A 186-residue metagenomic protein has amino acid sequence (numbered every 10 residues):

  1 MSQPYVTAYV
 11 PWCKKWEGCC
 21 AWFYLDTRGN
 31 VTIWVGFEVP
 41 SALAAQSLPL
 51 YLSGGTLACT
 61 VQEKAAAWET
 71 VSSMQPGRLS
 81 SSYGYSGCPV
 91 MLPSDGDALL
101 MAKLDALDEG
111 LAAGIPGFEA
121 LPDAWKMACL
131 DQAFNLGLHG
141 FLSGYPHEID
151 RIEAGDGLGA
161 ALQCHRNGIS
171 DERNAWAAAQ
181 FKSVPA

Functional and structural regions predicted by a protein language model:
M1-M127, R151-A186: Acidic, aromatic-lined catalytic clefts of primarily extracellular/periplasmic carbohydrate-active enzymes that remodel
A42-A45, L138-Y145: Short, solvent-exposed secondary-structure capping/transition elements
G110-A113, N135, H139: Amphipathic alpha-helical interaction surfaces
E119-L136, L142-S143: Charged, low-complexity intrinsically disordered segments
